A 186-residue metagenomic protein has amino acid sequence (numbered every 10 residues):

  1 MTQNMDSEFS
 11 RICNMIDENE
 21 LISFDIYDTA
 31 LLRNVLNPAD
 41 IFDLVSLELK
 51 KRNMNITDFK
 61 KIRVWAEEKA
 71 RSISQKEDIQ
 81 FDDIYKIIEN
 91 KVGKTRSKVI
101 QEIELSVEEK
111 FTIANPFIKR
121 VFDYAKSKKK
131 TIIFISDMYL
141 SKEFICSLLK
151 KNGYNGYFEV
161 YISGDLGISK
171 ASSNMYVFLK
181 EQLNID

Functional and structural regions predicted by a protein language model:
F9-I62: Active-site neighborhood of HAD-like aspartate-dependent phosphohydrolases
C13, I118-D123, Y176, K180: Short amphipathic alpha-helical segments and helix-helix/interface helices
D17-N19, K129-T131, Y157: A general structural motif
A30-N34, A39, E67-S74, S141-I145: Short catalytic/ligand-binding loop motif for oxyanion handling, primarily in non-cytosolic enzymes, centered on
P38, E77-F81, K110-A114, I118 (+2 more regions): Phosphate/oxyanion-binding active-site loops and adjacent basic polyanion-contact surfaces
I41-I103: A metal-dependent, Asp-based hydrolase signature
Q75-K86, N90-F134, C146: Short, acidic loop-to-helix structural element flanking the phosphoryl-transfer center in phosphate-processing enzymes
I133-I135, Y139-D186: Substrate-recognition "cap/lid" segment bordering the active-site pocket of phosphatases
